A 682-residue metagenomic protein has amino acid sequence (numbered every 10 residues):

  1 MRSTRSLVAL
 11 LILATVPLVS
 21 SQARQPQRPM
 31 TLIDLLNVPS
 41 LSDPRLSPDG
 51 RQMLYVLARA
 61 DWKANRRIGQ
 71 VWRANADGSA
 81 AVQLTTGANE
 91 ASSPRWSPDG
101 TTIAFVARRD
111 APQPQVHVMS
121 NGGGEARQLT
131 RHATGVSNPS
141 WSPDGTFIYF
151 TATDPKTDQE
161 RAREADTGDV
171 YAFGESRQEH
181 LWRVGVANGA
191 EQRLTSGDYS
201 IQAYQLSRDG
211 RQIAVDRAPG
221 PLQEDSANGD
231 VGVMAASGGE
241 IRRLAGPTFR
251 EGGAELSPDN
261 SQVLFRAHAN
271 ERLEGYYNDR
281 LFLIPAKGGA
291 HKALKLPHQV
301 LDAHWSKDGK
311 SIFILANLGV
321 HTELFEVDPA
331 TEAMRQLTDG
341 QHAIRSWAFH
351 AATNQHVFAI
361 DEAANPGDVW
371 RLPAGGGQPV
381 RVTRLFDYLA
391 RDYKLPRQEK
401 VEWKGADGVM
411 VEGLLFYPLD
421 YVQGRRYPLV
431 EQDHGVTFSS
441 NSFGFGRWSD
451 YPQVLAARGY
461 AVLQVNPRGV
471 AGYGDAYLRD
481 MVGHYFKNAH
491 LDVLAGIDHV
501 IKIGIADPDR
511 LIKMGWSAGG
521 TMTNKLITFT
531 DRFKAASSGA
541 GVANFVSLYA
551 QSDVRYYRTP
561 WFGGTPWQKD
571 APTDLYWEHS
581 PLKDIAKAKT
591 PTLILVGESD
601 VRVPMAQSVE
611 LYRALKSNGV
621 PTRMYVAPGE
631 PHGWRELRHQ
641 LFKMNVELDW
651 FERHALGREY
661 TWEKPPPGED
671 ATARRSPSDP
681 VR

Functional and structural regions predicted by a protein language model:
R24-N65, G69: Mature N-terminal segment immediately following signal peptide/propeptide cleavage in secreted/periplasmic
R45, Y149-A152, D158, G174-L181 (+9 more regions): Non-catalytic accessory segments flanking enzyme active sites
G50-M53, G100-A104, G145-I148, G210-I213 (+3 more regions): Hydrophobic beta-strand positions that form the internal "hydrophobic ladder" of WD40/Gbeta-like beta-propeller blades
L57-Q70, T85-A91, A104-H117, G123-E125 (+12 more regions): A flexible loop/linker signature enriched in serine peptidases of the S9 family
N75-S79, S120-G124, G185-G189, A235-G239 (+3 more regions): Short loop/turn segments that connect beta-strands within beta-propeller blades
V186, Q432, W448-R458, Q464-R682: Active-site-proximal cap/loop segments of hydrolase catalytic domains
Y417, G424-G435: Short beta-strand element of the alpha/beta-hydrolase
